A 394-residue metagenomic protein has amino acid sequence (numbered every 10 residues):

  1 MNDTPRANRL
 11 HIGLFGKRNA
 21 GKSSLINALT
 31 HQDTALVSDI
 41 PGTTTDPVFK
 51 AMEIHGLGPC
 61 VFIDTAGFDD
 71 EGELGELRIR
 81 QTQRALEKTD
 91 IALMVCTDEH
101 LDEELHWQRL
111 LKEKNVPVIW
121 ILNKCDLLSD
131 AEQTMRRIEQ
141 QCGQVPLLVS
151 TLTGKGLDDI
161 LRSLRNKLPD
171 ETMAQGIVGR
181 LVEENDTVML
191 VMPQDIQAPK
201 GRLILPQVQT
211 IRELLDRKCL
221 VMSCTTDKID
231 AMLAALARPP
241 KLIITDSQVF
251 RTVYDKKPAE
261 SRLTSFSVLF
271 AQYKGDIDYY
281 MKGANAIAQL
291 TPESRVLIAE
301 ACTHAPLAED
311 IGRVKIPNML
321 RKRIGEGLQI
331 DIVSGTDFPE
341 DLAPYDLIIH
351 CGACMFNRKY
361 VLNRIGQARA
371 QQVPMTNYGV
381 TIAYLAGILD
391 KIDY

Functional and structural regions predicted by a protein language model:
M1-E76, R80, R84-L86: Conserved G1/Walker A P-loop phosphate-binding module
T30, A66-G67, T97-D98, Q248 (+1 more regions): Short glycine-/small-residue-rich Rossmann-like dinucleotide-binding loops
D39, F68-L74, C96-E99, L127 (+4 more regions): Short, flexible loop segments at the rims of nucleotide/cofactor-binding pockets, characterized by
I40, T44, R78-K88, E103-W107 (+11 more regions): Helical mechanochemical/support elements of P-loop NTPase systems and associated helical scaffolds
G42, A66, T97-E99, N123-L127 (+6 more regions): Short, ordered loop/turn segments at secondary-structure junctions
D70, L86-Q108, N115-E132, F356: Conserved Switch II/interswitch segment of TRAFAC-class P-loop GTPases
V116-I119, K124-R180, T187-M189, K218-D227 (+3 more regions): Canonical P-loop GTPase G-domain recognition
V182, D186-Y394: P-loop NTP-binding site
